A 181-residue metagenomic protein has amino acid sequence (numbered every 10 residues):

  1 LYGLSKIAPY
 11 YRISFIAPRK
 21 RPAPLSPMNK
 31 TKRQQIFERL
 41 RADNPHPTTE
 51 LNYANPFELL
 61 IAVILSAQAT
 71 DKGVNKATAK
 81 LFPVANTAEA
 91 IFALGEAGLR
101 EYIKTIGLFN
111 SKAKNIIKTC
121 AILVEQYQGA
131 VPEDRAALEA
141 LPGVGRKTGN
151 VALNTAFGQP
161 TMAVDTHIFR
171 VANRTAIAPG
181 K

Functional and structural regions predicted by a protein language model:
L1-L25: Intrinsic disorder/low-complexity segments
I16, S26-K181: Catalytic cores of DNA base-excision repair glycosylases
